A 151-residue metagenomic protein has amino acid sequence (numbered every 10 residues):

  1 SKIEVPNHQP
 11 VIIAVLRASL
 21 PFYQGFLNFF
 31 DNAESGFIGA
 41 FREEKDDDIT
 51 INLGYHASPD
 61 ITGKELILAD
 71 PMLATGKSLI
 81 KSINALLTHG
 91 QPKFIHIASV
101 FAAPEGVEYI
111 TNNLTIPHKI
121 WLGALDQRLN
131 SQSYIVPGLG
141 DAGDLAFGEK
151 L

Functional and structural regions predicted by a protein language model:
S1-L151: PRPP-associated nucleotide enzymes
